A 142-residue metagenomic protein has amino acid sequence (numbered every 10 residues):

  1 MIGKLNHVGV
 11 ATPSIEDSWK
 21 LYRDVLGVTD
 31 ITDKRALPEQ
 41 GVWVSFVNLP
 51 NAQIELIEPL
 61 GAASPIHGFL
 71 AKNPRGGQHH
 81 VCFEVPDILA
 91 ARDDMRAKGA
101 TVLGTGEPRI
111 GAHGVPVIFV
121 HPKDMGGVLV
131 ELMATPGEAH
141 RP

Functional and structural regions predicted by a protein language model:
M1-Q40: Long, hydrophobic N-terminal alpha-helical segment
I2, V25-V28, R75, A97 (+1 more regions): Alpha-helix termination/capping residues and helix-transition junctions
L5, T12, W19-Y22, V47 (+5 more regions): Short, structured motif recognition centered on aromatic/hydrophobic residues
L5-P13, S45-N48, G68-D94, I118: Vicinal oxygen chelate
D33, A63-G68: A short, acidic/glycine-rich surface segment
A36-E39, N73, R109-A112: A short beta-turn/loop motif at secondary-structure boundaries
S45-N48, I54-E55, F83, L89-P142: Vicinal oxygen chelate
